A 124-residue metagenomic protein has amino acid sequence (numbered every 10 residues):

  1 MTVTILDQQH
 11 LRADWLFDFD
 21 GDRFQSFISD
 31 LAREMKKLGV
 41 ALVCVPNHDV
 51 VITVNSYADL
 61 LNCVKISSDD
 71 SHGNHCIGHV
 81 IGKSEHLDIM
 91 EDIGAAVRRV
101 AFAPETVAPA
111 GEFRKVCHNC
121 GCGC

Functional and structural regions predicted by a protein language model:
M1-V51, N55-C124: Non-globular targeting/processing and membrane-anchoring segments
